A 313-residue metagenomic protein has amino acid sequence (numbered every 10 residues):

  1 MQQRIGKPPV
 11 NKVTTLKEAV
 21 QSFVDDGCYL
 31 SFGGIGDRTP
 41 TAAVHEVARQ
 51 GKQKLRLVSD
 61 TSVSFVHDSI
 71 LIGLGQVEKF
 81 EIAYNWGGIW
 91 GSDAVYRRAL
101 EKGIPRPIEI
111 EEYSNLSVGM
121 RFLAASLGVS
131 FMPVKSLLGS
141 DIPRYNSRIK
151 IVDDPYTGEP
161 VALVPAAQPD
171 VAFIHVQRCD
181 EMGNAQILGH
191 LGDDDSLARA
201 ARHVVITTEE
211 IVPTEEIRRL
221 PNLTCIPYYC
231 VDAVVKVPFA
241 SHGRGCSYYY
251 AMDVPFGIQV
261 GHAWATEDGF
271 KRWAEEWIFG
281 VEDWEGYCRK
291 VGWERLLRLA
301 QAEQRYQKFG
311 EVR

Functional and structural regions predicted by a protein language model:
M1-R313: Conserved alpha/beta enzyme-core scaffold
